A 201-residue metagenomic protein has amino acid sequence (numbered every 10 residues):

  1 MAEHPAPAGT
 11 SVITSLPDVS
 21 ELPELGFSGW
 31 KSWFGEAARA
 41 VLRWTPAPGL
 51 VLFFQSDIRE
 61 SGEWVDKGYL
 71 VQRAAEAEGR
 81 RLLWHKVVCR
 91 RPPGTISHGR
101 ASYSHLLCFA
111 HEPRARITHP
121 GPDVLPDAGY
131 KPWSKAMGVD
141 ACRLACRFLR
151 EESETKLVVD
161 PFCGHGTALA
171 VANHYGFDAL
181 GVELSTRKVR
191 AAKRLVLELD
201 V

Functional and structural regions predicted by a protein language model:
M1-E3, L197-V201: S-adenosyl-L-methionine
M1-V182, R187: Core catalytic lobe of class I
K188-V189, V201: Flexible mid-to-C-terminal extensions adjoining Fe-S/redox cofactors in radical SAM and related proteins
A192-K193: Conserved SAM-binding loop
